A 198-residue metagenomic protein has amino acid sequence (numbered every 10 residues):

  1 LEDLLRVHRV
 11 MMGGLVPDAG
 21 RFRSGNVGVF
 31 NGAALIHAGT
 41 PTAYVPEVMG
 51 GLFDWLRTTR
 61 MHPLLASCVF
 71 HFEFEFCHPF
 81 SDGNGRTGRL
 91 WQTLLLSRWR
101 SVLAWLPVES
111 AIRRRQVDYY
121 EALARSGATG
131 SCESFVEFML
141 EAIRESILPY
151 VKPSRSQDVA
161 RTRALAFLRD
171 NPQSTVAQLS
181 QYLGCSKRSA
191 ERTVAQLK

Functional and structural regions predicted by a protein language model:
L1-K198: FIC/Doc superfamily catalytic core
